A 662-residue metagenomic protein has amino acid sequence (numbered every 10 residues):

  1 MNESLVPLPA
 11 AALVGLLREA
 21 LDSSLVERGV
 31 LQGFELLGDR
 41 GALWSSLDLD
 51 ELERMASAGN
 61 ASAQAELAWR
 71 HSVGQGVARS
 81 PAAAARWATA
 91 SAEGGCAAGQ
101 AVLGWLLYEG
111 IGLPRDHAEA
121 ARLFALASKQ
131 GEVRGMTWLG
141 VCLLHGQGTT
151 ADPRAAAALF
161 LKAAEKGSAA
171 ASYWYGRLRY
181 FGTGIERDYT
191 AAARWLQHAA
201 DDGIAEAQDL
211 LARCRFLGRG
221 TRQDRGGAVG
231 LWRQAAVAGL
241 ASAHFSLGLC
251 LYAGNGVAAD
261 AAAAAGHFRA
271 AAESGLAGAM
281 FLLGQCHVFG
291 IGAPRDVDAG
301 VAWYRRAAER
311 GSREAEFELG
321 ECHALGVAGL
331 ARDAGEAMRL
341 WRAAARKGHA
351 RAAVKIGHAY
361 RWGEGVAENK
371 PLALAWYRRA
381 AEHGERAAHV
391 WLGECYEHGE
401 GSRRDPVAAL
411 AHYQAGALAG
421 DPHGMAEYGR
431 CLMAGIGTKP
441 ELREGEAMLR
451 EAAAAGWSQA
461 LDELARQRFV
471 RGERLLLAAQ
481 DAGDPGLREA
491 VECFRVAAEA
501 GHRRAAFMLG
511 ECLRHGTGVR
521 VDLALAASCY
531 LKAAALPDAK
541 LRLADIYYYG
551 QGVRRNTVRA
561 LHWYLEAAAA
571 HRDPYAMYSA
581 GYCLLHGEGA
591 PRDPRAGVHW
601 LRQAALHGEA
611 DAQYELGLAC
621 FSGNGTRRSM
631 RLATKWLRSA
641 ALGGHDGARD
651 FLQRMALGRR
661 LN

Functional and structural regions predicted by a protein language model:
L8, L642, D646-N662: Terminal, low-structured helical/coil segments at or just beyond the last alpha-helical repeat
P9-A12, G29, W44-E51, L464 (+5 more regions): Structural recognition of alpha-solenoid helical scaffolds
G29, S57-N60, V73-Q75, S80 (+40 more regions): Short helix-capping/linker turns of helical repeat alpha-solenoids
E35-L36, E66-V73, V102-E109, M136-H145 (+20 more regions): Hydrophobic face of amphipathic alpha-helices that form TPR/SEL1-like repeat modules and related alpha-solenoid
D39-S46, S80-P81, D116-H117, D152-P153 (+12 more regions): Helix-turn-helix repeat elements of alpha-solenoid scaffolds
R443-W457, Y530, A534-A535, R628-D646 (+1 more regions): TPR/TPR-like (Sel1-like) alpha-helical repeat modules
